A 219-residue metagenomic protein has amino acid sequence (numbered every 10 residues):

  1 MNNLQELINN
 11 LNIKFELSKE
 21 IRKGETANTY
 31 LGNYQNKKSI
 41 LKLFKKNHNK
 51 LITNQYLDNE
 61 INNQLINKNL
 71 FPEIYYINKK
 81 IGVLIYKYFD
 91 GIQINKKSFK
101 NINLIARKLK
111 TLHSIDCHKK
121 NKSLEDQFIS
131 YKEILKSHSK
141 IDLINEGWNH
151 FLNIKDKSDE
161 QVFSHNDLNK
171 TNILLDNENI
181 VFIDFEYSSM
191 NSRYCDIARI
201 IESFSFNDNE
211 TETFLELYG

Functional and structural regions predicted by a protein language model:
N2-I13, C117-N166, D176, E216: An alpha-helical support segment within catalytic cores of ATP-dependent transferases
N12-E20: Conserved N-terminal boundary motif of the eukaryotic protein kinase catalytic domain
K19-K122: ATP-binding pocket architecture of kinase catalytic cores
E25-N36, I40-L41, F151-I197: Active-site acidic catalytic loop and adjacent metal/ATP-binding pocket of ATP-dependent phosphoryl transfer enzymes
K46, G91, I180-V181, S188-M190 (+1 more regions): Activation segment
D58-N59, N103, V181, A198-I201 (+1 more regions): Glycine-rich, phosphate-binding/catalytic loops in enzymes
N62, A106-L109, W148-L152, L215: Short amphipathic alpha-helical segments and helix-helix/interface helices
Y194-G219: Active-site activation/catalytic loop segments of kinase-like enzymes and analogous catalytic loops in related
